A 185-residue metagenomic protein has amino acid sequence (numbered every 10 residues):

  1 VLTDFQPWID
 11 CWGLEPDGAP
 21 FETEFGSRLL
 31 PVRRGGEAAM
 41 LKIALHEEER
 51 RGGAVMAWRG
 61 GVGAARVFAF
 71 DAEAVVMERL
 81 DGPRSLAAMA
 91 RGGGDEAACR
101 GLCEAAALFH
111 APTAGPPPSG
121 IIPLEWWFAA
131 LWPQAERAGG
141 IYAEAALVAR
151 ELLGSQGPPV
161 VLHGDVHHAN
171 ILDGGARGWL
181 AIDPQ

Functional and structural regions predicted by a protein language model:
V1-F5, A114-G164, G174-G175: An alpha-helical support segment within catalytic cores of ATP-dependent transferases
L2, F25, G36-L80, R84-F109: A conserved alpha-helical element in kinase catalytic cores
D4-R34: ATP-binding glycine-rich phosphate-binding loop
W8, V55, A105, A145-V148: A ubiquitous structural signal for well-ordered alpha-helices
C11, G61-V62, A176: Short, well-ordered coil/turn elements that cap or connect secondary structure elements
L14, A64, A111-G115: Generic structural signal for secondary-structure transition and capping sites
T23-R33, M40-L41, V67, L147-Q185: Active-site acidic catalytic loop and adjacent metal/ATP-binding pocket of ATP-dependent phosphoryl transfer enzymes
